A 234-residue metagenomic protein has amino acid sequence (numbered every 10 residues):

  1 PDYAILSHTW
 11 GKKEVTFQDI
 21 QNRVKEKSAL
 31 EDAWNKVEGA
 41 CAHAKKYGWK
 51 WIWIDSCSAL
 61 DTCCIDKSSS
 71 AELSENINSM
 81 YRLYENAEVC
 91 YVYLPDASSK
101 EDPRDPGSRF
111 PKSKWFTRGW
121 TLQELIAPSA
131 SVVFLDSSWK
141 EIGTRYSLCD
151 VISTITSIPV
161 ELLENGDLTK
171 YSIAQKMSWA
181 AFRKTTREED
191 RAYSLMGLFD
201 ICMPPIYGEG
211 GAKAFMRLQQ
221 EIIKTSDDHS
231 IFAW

Functional and structural regions predicted by a protein language model:
P1-A181, Y193: Intrinsically disordered, low-complexity acidic segments that are enriched in bulky aromatics
V160-W234: Short helix/strand-capping turn motifs
